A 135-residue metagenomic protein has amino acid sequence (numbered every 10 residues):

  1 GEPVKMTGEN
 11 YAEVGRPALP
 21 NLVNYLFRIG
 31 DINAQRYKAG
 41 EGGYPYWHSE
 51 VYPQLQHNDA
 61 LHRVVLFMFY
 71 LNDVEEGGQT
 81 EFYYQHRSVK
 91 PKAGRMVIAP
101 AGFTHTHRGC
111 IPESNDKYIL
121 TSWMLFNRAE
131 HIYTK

Functional and structural regions predicted by a protein language model:
G1-M96, T104-K135: Fe(II)/2-oxoglutarate oxygenase catalytic core
